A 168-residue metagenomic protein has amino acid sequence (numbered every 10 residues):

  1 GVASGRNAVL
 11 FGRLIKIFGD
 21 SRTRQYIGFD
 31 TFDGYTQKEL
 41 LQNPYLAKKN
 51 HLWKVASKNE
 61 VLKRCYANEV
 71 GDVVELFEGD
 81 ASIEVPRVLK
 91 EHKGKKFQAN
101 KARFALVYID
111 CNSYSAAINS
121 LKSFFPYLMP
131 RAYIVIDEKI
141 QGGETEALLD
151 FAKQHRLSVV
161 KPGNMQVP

Functional and structural regions predicted by a protein language model:
V2-P168: S-adenosylmethionine/decaboxylated-SAM
